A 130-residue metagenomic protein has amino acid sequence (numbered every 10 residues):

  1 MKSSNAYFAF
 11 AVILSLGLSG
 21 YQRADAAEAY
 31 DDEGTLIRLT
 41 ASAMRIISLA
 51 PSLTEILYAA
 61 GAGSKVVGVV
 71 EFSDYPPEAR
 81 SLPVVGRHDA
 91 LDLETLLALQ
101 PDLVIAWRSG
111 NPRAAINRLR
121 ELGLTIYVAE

Functional and structural regions predicted by a protein language model:
K2-T54: Bacterial Sec-exported substrate-binding components of ABC uptake systems
A27, M44-A115, T125: A short, structured surface patch at a secondary-structure boundary
R120-E121: Anion (oxyanion) recognition and catalysis
Y127-E130: CheY-like receiver
